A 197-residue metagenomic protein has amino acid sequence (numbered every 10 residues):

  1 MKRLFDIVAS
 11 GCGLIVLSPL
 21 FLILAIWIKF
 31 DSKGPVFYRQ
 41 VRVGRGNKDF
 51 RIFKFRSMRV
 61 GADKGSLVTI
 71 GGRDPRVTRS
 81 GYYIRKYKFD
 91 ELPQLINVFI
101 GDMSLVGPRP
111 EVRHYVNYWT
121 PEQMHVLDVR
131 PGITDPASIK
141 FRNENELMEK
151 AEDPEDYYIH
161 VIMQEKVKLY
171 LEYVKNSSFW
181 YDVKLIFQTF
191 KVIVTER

Functional and structural regions predicted by a protein language model:
M1-G61, Y173-R197: A hydrophobic, helix-centered structural microdomain
I7, D128-R197: C-terminal terminal-structure detector
I7-G13, F50, R59-A62, D90-N97 (+2 more regions): Short low-complexity stretches enriched in small and charged residues
S10, Y38, T78-Y82, H114 (+1 more regions): Positions in alpha-helical segments
C12, T69, G81-I84, E172: Generic anion/oxyanion-binding catalytic loop in active/binding sites
L22-I26, V41, Y115, T120-D128 (+1 more regions): Intrinsically disordered, low-complexity boundary segments flanking structured domains
Y38-R76, A137-M163: Short, glycine-rich, amphipathic interfacial segments at transmembrane boundaries or analogous
G71-A137, K184-I186: A short, structured surface patch at a secondary-structure boundary
